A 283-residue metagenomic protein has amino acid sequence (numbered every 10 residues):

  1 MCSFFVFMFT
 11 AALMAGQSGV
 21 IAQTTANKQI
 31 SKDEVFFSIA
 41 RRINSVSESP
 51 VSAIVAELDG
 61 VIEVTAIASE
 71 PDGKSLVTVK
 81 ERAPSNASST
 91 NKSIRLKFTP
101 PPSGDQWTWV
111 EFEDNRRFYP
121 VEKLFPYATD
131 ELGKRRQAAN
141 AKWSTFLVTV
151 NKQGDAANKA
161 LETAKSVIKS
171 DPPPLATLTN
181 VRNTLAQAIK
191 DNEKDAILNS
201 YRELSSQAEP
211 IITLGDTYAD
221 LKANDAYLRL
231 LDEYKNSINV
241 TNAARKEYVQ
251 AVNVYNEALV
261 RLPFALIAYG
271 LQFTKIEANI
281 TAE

Functional and structural regions predicted by a protein language model:
S3-G16: Bacterial N-terminal signal peptides
F4-F5, G19, K32, P50-A53 (+4 more regions): Compositionally biased regions
Q17-A53: N-terminal trafficking/processing presequences and adjacent post-cleavage segments of proteins routed to secretion
I21-Q23, P120-E283: A helix-centric hydrophobic-segment signal that preferentially recognizes long, alpha-helical stretches used
V35, I39, V64-I67, S75-V79 (+3 more regions): Hydrophobic beta-strand residues in large extracellular and virion-surface proteins
S52-N91: Surface-exposed, charged secondary-structure patches
S93-E122: Short beta-strand edge/turn micro-motifs at domain boundaries
